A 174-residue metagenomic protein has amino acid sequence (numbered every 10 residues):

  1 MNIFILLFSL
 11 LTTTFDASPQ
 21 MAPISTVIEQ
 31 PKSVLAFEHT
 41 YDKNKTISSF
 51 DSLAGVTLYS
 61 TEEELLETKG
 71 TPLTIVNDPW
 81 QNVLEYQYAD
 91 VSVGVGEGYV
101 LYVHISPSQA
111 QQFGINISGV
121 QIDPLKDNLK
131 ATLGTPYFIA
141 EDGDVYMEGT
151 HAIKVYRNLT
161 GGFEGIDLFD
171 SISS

Functional and structural regions predicted by a protein language model:
M1-S18: Sec-dependent N-terminal signal peptides
L11-T13, S25, L73: Intrinsically disordered/low-complexity terminal segments and short unstructured peptides
F15, F113-I115, A131: Hydrophobic transmembrane signal anchors and adjacent membrane-proximal interface regions, especially in viral
F15-G55: N-terminal, intrinsically disordered, polar/charged segments of Gram-positive cell-envelope systems that serve as
F37, Y41-D42, S49-S52, T57-Y99 (+2 more regions): A cross-family detector of function-defining hotspots
I105-N116: Intrinsically disordered, low-complexity Ser/Thr-rich linker and spacer segments in cell-wall-related proteins
